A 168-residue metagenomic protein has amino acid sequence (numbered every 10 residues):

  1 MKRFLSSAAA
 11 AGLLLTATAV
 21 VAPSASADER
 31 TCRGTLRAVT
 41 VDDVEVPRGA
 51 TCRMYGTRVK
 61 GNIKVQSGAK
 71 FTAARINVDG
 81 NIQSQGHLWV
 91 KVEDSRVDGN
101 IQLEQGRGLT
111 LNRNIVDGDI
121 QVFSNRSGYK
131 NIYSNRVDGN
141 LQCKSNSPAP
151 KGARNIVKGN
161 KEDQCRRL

Functional and structural regions predicted by a protein language model:
M1-G12: N-terminal export and membrane-targeting signals
A8, A19-L168: Extended beta-solenoid/beta-helix repeat architectures
